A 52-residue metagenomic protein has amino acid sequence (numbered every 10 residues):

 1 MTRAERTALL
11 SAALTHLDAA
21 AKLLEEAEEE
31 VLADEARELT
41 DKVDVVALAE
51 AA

Functional and structural regions predicted by a protein language model:
A8-A52: Short, charge-rich amphipathic interface segments used for partner binding and complex assembly
